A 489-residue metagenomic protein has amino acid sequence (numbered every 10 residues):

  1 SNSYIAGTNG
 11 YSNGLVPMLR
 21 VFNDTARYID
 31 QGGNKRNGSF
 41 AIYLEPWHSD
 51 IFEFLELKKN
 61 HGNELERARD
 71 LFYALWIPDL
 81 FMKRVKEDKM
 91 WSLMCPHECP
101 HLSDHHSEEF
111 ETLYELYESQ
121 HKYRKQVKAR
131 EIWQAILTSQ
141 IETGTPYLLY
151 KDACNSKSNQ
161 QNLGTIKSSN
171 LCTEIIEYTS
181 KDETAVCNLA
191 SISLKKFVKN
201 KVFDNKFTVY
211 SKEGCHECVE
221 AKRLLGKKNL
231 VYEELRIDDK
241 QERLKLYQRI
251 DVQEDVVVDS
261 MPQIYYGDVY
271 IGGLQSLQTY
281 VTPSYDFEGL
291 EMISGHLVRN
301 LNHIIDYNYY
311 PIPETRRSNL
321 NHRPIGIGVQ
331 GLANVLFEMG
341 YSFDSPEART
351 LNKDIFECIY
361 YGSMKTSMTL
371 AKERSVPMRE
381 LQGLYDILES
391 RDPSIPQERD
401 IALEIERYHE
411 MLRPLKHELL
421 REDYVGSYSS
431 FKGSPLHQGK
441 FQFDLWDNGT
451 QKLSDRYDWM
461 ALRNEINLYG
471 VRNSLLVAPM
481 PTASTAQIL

Functional and structural regions predicted by a protein language model:
S1-N200, S284-I293, Y310-E314, S363-L436 (+1 more regions): Active-site cavity-forming subdomains of large catalytic enzyme subunits
N23, R27, E53, S191 (+3 more regions): Contiguous, well-ordered alpha-helical segments that form the cores/surfaces of helical PPI scaffolds
W47-D50, V298-I304, S318-G340: Core structural elements
G144, V202-L235: Local sequence-structure signature of Cys/Sec-based thiol-disulfide redox active-site neighborhoods
L235-D259, L277, V281: Thioredoxin-like thiol-disulfide oxidoreductase module
Y266-P283: Non-catalytic, surface beta->alpha helical segment in thiol-disulfide oxidoreductase systems
P311-H322, V335-M339, A461-L462, V471-R472: Active-site-adjacent structural elements in folded domains
F441-T482: Flexible, glycine/threonine-enriched loop-and-boundary segments that flank and lead into catalytic domains of large
